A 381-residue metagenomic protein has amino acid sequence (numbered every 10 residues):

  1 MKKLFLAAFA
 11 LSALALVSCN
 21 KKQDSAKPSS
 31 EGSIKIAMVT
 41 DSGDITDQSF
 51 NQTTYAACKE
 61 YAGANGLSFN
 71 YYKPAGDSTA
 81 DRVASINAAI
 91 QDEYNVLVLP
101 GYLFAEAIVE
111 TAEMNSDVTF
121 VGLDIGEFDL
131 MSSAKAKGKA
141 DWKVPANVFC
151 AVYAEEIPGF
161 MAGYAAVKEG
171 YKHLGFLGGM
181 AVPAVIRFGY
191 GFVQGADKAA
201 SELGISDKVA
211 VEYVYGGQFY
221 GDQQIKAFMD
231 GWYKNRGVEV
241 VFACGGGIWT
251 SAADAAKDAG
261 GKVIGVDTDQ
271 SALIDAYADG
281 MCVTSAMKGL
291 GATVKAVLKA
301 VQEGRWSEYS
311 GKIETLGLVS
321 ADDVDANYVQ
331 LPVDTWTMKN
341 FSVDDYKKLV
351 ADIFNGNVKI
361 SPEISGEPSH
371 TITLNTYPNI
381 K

Functional and structural regions predicted by a protein language model:
M1-L4: Positively charged n-region of N-terminal signal peptides that target proteins for export
L6-F9: Sec-dependent N-terminal signal peptides
A15-S18: C-terminal motif of bacterial Sec signal peptides marking the signal peptidase cleavage site
K21-K381: A residue-level marker of the well-folded mature domains of exported/periplasmic proteins
